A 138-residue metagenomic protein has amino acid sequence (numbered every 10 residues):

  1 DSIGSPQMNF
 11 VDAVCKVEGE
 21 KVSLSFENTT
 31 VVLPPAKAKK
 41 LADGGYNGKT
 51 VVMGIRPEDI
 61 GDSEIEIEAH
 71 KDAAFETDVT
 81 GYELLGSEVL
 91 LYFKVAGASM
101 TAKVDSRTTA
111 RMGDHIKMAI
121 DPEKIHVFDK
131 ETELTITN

Functional and structural regions predicted by a protein language model:
D1-T30: Internal alpha/beta loop-helix hairpins
C15-V17, D59, G81, S106: A residue-level detector for short acidic-glycine micro-motifs
V17-K21, Y82-E88, K130: Short, conserved beta-turn/loop elements at beta-strand boundaries and strand-helix junctions
K21-D78, S99, T109-N138: Glycine/charge-rich catalytic "coupling/switch" loops of P-loop NTPases
L85, D105-S106, E133: Residue-level structural signal for beta-strand termini and adjacent loop
E88-L90, S99: Structural motif
T101-K103: Canonical phosphoinositide-binding patch of PH/PH-like domains
